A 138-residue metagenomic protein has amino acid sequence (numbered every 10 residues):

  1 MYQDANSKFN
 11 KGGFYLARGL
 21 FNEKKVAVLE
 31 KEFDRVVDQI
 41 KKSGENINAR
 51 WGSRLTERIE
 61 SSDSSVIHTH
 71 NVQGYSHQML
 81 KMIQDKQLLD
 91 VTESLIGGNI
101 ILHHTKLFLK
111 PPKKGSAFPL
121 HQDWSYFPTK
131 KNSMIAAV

Functional and structural regions predicted by a protein language model:
M1-G12, R18-L120, Y126-T129: Non-heme Fe(II)-dependent double-stranded beta-helix
P128-V138: Short, conserved beta-strand element in jelly-roll/cupin
